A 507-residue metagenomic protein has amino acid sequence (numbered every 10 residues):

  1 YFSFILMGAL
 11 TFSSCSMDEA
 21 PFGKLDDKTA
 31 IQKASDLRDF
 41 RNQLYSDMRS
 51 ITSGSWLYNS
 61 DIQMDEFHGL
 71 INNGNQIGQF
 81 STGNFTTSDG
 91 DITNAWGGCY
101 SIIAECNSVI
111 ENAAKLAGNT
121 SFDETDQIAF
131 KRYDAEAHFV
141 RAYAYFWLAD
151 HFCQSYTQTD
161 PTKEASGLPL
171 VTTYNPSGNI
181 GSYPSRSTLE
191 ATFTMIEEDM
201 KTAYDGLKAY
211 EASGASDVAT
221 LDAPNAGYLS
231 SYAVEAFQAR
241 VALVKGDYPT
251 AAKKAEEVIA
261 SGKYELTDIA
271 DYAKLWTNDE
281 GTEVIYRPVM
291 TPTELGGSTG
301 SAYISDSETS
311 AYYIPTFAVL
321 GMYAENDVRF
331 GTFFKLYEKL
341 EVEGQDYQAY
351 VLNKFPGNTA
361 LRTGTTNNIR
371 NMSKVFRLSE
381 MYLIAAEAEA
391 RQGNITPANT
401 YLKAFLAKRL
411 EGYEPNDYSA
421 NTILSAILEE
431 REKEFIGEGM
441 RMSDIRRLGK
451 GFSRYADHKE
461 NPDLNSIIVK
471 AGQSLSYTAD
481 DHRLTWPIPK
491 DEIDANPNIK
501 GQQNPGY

Functional and structural regions predicted by a protein language model:
C15-M64, A255, S307, Y323 (+3 more regions): Membrane-proximal, proline-rich intrinsically disordered regions
I31, W56-G74, E124-T125, F152-V171 (+2 more regions): Short, surface-exposed recognition loops and adjoining beta-strand edges that mediate ligand/DNA contacts, enriched
R41, I103-C106, F193, M200 (+3 more regions): Inward-facing hydrophobic residues that define packing positions of alpha-helical scaffold repeats
R41, S187-A191, Y228, K245-G246 (+7 more regions): Extended ligand-binding clefts on enzyme/binding-domain cores
I77-Q154, Y183, S187-T188, D205-L207 (+3 more regions): Conserved, well-structured interaction surfaces
